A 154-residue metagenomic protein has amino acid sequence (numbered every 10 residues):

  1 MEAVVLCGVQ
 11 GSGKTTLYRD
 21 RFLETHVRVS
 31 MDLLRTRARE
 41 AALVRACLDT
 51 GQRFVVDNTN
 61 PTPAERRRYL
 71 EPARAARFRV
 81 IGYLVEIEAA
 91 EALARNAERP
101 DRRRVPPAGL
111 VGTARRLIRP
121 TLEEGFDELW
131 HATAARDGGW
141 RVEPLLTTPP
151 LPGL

Functional and structural regions predicted by a protein language model:
M1-C7, S12, E91-L154: Conserved GTP-binding G-domain of TRAFAC-class P-loop NTPases and closely related GTPase folds
T15: Walker A/P-loop
D20: Active-site signature of alpha/beta-hydrolase-fold catalytic machinery across serine- and Asp/Cys-nucleophile hydrolases
L23-L84: Conserved nucleotide-sensing/catalytic segment adjacent to the nucleotide-binding pocket in NTP-handling enzymes
